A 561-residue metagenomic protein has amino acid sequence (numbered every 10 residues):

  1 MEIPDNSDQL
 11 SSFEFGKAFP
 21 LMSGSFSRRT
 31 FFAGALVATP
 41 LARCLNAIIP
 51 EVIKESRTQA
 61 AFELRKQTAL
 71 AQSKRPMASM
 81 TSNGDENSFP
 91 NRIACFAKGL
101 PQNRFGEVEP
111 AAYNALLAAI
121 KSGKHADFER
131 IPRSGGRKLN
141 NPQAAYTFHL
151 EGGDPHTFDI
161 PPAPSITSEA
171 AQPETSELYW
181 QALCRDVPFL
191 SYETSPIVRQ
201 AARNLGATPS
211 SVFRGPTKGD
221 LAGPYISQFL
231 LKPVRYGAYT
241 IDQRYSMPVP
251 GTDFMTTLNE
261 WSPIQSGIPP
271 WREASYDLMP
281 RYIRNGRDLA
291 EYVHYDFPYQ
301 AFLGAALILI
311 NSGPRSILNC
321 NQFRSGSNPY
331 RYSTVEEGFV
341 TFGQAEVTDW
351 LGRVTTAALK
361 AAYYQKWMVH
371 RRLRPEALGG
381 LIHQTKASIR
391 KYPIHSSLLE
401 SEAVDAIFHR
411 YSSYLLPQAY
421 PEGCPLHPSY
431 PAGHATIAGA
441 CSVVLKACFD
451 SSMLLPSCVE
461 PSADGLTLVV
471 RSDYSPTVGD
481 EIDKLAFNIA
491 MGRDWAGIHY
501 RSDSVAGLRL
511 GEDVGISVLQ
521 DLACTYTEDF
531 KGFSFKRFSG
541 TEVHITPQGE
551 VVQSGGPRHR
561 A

Functional and structural regions predicted by a protein language model:
E2, L10-P20, G24, R28 (+3 more regions): Hydrophobic alpha-helical bundle signature of multipass membrane enzymes
